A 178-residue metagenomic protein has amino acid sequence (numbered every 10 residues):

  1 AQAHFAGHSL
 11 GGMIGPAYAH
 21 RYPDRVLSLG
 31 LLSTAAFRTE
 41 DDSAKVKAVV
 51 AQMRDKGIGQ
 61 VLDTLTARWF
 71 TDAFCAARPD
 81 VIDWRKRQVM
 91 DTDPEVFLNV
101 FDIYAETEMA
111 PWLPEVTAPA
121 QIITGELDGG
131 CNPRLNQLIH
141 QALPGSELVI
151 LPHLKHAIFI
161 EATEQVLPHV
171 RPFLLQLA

Functional and structural regions predicted by a protein language model:
A1-E40: Conserved hydrolase catalytic core segment
A6, G30, Q121-I123, V149: Conserved hydrophobic packing residues within short motifs/helices of P-loop NTPase cores of ABC-family ATPases
F37-A44, K56-E115: Conserved alpha/beta-hydrolase catalytic His-Asp/Glu region
L65, F101-Y104, I139, V166 (+2 more regions): Hydrophobic "lid"/C-terminal helical patch of Rossmann-like NAD(P)-dependent dehydrogenase/epimerase domains
D91, T107, G129-G130, A157-E161: A short, basic/aromatic alpha-helical/loop segment that forms part of the nucleotidyl-sugar donor-binding site
V116, I122-T124, D128: Short beta-strand/loop motif that positions the catalytic acidic residue of the alpha/beta-hydrolase fold
A118, N132-Q141: Short alpha-helix in the alpha/beta-hydrolase fold that links the catalytic acid
G145-A178: Catalytic active-site module of serine/aspartate enzymes centered on a nucleophile-bearing elbow/loop
